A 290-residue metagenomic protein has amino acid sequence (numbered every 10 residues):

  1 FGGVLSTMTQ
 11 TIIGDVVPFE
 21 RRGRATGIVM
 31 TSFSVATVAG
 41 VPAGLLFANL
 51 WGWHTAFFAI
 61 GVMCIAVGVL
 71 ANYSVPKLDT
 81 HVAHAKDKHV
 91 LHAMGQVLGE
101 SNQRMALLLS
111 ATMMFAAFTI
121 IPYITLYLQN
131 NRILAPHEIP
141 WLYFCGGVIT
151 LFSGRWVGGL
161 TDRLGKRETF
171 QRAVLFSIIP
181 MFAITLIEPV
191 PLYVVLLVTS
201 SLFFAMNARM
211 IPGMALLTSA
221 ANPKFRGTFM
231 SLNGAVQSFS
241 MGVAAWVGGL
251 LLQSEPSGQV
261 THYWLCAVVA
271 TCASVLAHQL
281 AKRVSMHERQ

Functional and structural regions predicted by a protein language model:
F1-S32: Cytoplasmic helix-loop-helix junction between adjacent transmembrane helices in 12-TM secondary transporters
I28-V75: Helix-loop-helix hairpin linking two adjacent transmembrane segments in secondary transporters
N49-G61, L250-C272: A membrane-interface helix-boundary motif in multi-pass transporters
L70-N72, V268-Q290: Multi-pass alpha-helical transporter architecture, strongest for 12-TM Major Facilitator/SLC carriers used
P76-L107: Juxtamembrane intracellular "pre-TM" segments in multi-pass secondary transporters
Q103-F144: Extracytoplasmic gate region of multi-pass secondary transporters
S153-G165, L252: Helix-to-loop junctions at the C-terminal end of transmembrane segments in multipass secondary transporters
R167-G213: C-terminal transmembrane helical hairpin of 12-TM major facilitator-type secondary transporters
